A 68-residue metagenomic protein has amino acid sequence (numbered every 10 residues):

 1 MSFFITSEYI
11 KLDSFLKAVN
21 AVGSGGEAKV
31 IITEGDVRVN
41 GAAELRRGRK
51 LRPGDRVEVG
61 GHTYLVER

Functional and structural regions predicted by a protein language model:
M1-S7: A detector for short, charged/polar N-terminal pre-domain segments
S2, R56-R68: A positively charged, amphipathic N-terminal helix/segment that binds anionic biomolecules
S7-P53: A basic, amphipathic helix-loop patch mediating RNA/tRNA/ribosome contacts
